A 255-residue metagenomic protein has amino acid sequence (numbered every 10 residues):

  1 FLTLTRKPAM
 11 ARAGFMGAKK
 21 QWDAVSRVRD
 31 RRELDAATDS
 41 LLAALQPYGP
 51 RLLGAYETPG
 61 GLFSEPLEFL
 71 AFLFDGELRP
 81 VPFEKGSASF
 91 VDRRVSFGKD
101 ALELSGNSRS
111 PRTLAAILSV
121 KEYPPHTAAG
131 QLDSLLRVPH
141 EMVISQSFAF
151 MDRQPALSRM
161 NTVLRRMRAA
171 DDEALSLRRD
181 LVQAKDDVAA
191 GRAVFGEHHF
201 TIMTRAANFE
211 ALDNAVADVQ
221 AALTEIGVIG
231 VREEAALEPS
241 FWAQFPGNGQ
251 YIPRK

Functional and structural regions predicted by a protein language model:
F1-K255: Extended, folded cores of ATP/NTP-driven motor/assembly subunits in large transport and secretion machines
